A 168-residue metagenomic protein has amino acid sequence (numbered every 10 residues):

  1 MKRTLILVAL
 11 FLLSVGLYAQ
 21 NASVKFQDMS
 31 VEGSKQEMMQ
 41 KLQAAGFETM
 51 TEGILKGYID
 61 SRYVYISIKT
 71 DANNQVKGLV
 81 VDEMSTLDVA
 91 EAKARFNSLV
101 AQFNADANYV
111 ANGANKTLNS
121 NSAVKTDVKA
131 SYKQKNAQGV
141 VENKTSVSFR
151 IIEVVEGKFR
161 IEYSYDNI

Functional and structural regions predicted by a protein language model:
T4-G16: Sec-dependent N-terminal signal peptides
A19-Q20: Boundary of Sec targeting at the N-terminus
D28-Q36, A90-N97: Soluble non-cytosolic domains of exported or imported proteins
M29-I59: N-terminal targeting signals for Sec/Tat export/insertion, comprising classic cleavable signal peptides
I59-R62, V80-S85, Y163-I168: Secondary-structure transition/turn motif
V64-K129: Long, charged/polar, surface-exposed segments that mediate recognition or autoinhibition
N108-I168: A charged, solvent-exposed segment within the mature domains of Sec-exported extracytoplasmic proteins
